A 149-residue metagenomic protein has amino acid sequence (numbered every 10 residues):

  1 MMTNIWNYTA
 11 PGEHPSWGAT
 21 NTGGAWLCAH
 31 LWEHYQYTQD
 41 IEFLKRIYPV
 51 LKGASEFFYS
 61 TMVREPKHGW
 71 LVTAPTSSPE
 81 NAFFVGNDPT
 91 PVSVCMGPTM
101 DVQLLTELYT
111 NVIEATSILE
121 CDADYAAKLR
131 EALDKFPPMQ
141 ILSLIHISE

Functional and structural regions predicted by a protein language model:
M1-L44, Y59-A127: The feature captures the catalytic groove of carbohydrate-active enzymes
K45-P49: Aromatic- and glycine-enriched glycan-recognition loops and surfaces that form the carbohydrate-binding subsites
V50-E65, L133-S143: Long, well-ordered core segments of solenoidal/helical folds
V112, L129-A132, F136: Generic structural signal of hydrophobic/aromatic residues within well-ordered alpha-helices of folded domains
S143-E149: Residue-level detector of conserved catalytic or cofactor/ligand-binding positions in enzyme active sites
